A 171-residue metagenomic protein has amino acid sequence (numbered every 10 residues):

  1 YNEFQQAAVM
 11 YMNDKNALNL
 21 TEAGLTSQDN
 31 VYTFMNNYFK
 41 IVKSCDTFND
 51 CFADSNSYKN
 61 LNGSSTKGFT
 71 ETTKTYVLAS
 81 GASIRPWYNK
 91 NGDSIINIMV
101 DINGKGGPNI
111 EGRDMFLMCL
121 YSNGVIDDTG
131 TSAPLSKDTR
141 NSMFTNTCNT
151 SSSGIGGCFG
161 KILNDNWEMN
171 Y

Functional and structural regions predicted by a protein language model:
Y1-V31: Membrane-proximal N-terminal amphipathic helix
S27-Y171: Intrinsically disordered, low-complexity regions enriched in Pro/Ser/Thr/Gly and acidic residues
